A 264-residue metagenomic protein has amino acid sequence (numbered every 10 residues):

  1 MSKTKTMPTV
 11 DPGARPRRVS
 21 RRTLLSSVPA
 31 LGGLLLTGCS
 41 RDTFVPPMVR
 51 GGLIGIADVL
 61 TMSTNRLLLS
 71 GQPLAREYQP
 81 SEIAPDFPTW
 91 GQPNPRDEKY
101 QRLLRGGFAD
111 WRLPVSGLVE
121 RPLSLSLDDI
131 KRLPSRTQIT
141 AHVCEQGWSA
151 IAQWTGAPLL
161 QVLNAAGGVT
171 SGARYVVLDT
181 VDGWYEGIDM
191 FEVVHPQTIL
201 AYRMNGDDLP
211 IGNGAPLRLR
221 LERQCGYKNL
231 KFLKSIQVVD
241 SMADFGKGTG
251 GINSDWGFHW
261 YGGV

Functional and structural regions predicted by a protein language model:
M1-V19, A30-L34: N-terminal secretory signal peptides
S2, V19, T23, D42-P47: Intrinsically disordered, low-complexity regulatory segments in tyrosine-phosphorylation signaling proteins
V19-L36, L159, L219: N-terminal export leaders
D42-V264: Structured, non-membrane catalytic/scaffold regions adjacent to prosthetic-group chemistry
